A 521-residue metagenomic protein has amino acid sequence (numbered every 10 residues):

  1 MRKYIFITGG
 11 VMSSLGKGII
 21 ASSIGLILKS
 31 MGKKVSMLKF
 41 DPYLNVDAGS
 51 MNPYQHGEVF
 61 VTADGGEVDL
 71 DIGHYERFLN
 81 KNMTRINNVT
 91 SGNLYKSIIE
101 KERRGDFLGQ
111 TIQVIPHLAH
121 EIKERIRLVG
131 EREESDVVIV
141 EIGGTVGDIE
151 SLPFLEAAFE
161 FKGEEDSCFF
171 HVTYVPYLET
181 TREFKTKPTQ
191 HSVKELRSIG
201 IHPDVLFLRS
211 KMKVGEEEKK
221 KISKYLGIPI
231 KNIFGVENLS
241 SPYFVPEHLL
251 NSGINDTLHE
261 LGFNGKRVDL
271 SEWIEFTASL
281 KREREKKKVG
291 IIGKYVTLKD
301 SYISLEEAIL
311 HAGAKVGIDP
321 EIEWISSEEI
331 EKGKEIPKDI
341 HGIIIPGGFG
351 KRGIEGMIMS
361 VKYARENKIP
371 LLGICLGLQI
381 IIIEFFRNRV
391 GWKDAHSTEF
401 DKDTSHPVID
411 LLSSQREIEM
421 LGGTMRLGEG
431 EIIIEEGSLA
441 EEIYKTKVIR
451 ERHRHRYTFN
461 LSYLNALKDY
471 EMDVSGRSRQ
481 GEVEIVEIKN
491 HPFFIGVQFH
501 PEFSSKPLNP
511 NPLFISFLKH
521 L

Functional and structural regions predicted by a protein language model:
M1-E321, E328-G342, F349-G350, G356-Y363 (+3 more regions): Flexible phosphate-sensing "switch/lid" loops adjacent to ATP/NTP-binding sites across phosphate-transfer
L15-G18, S22-L26, S30, I336 (+5 more regions): Cysteine-nucleophile active-site neighborhood
L108-A119, Y295, G347-I354, M425 (+3 more regions): Short acidic-aromatic active-site loops that bind/stabilize oxyanions
K194-I199, I418-G422, E441-Y444: Short, flexible, solvent-exposed loop/turn segments with mixed acidic/basic and small polar residues
V205, G265-D269, L372-G373, W392-T398 (+2 more regions): Acidic/polar loop patches that form or flank catalytic/metal-binding clefts of enzymes that bind anionic ligands
S279-E283, E335, F400, L421-T424 (+2 more regions): Replace "in large, NTP-powered and nucleic-acid-processing enzymes" with "in large, NTP-powered factors and other
L427, E435-L521: C-terminal and late-domain segments of enzyme folds
